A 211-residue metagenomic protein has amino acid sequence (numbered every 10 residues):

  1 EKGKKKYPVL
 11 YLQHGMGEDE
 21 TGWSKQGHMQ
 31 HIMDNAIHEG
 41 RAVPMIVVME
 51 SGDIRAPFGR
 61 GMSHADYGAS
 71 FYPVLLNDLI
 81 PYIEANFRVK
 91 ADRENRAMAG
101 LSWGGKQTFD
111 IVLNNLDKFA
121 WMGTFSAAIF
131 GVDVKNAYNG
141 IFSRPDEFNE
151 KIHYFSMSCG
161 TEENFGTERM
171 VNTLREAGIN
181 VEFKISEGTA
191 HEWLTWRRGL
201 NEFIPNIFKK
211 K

Functional and structural regions predicted by a protein language model:
E1-K211: Non-catalytic cap/lid and distal C-terminal segments of serine-dependent acyl enzymes
